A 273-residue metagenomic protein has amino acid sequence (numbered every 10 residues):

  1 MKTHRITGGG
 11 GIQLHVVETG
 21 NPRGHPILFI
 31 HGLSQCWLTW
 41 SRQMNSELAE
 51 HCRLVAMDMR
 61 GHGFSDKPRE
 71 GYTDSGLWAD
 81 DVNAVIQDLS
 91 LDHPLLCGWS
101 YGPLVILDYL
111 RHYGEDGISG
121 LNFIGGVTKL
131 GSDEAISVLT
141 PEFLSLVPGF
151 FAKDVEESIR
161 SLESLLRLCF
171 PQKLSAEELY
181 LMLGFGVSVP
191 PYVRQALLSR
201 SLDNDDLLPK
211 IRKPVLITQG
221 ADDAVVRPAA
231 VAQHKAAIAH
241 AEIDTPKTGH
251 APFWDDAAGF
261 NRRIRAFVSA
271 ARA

Functional and structural regions predicted by a protein language model:
M1-L28, A49-C52, L91-D92, S119 (+1 more regions): Alpha/beta-hydrolase fold catalytic core
I12-P68: Conserved HGGG/HGGXW glycine-rich cap/lid loop of the alpha/beta-hydrolase fold
T39-S41, S65-G71, S132-A135, P228-A229: Conserved catalytic-core motifs of eukaryotic protein kinase domains, centered on the activation segment
V55-Y101, R262: Active-site loop/oxyanion-hole signature of alpha/beta-hydrolase fold enzymes
L107-K153: Flexible "cap/lid" loop of the alpha/beta hydrolase fold
S137-V138, A152-P209: Conserved alpha/beta-hydrolase catalytic His-Asp/Glu region
K210, P214-T248, W254: Conserved loop-alpha-helix segment in the C-terminal half of the alpha/beta-hydrolase fold that carries the catalytic
A241-A273: Catalytic active-site module of serine/aspartate enzymes centered on a nucleophile-bearing elbow/loop
